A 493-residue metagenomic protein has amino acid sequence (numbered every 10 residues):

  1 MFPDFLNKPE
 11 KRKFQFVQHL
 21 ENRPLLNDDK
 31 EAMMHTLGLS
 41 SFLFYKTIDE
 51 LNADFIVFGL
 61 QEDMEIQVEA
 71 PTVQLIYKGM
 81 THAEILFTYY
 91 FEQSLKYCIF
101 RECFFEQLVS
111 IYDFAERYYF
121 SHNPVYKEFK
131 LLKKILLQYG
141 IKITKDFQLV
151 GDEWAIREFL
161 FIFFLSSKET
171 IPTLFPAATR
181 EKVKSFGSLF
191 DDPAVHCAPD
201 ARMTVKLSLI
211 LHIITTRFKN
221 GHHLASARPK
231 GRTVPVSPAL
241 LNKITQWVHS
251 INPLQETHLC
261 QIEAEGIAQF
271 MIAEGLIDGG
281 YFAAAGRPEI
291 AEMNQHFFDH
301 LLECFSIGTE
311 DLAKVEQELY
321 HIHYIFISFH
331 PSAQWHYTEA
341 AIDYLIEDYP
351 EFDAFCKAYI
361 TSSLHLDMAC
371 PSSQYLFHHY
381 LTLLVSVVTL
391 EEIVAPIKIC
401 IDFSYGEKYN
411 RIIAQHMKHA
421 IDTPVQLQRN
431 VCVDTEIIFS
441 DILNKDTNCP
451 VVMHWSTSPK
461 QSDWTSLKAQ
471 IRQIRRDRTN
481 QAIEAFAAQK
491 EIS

Functional and structural regions predicted by a protein language model:
M1-S493: A cross-family "folded-core" feature that marks the main globular domain of proteins
